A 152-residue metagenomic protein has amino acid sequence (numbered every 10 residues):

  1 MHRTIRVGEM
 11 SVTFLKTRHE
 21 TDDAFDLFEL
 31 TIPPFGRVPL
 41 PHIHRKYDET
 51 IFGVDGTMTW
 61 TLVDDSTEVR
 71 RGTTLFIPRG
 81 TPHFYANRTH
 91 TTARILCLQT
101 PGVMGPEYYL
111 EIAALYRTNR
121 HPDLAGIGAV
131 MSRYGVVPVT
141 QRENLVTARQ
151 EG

Functional and structural regions predicted by a protein language model:
I5-P41, Y47-D48: A short glycine-rich, His/Asp/Glu-containing loop-to-beta-strand
S11, T50, T57-T59, S66 (+2 more regions): Structural motif
E29-P33, I43-T61, L98-T100: Short, conserved beta-strand element in jelly-roll/cupin
F35-G36, G72, G80, H90: Tight coil/turn sites that cap or link beta-strands
T59, R79-P106: Ligand-binding loop in jelly-roll beta-barrel domains
D64-P82: Short acidic-glycine-tyrosine-enriched beta hairpin
A113-G152: Acidic/histidine-enriched, glycine/proline-rich intrinsically disordered or flexible terminal extensions
